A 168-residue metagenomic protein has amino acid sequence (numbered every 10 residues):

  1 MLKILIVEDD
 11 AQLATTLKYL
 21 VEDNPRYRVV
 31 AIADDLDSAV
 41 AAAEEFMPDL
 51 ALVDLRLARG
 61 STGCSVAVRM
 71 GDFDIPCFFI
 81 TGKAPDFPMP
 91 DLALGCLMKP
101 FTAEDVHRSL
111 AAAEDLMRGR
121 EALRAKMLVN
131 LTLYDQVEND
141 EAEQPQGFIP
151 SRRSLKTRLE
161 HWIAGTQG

Functional and structural regions predicted by a protein language model:
E8: Conserved acidic carboxylate
A11-A31: Two-component/phosphorelay signaling modules centered on CheY-like receiver
K18, I32-L50: Acidic, metal-coordinating helix/loop segments flanking the phosphotransfer/catalytic sites of two-component signaling
V53-G71: Conserved phosphotransfer microenvironments
I80-T81: Hydrophobic/aromatic residues positioned on beta-strands within the core alpha/beta folds
K99: A Lys-centered signature of the CheY-like receiver
T102: Receiver (REC) domain switch/active-site region of two-component response regulators
R108, D115-G168: CheY-like receiver
